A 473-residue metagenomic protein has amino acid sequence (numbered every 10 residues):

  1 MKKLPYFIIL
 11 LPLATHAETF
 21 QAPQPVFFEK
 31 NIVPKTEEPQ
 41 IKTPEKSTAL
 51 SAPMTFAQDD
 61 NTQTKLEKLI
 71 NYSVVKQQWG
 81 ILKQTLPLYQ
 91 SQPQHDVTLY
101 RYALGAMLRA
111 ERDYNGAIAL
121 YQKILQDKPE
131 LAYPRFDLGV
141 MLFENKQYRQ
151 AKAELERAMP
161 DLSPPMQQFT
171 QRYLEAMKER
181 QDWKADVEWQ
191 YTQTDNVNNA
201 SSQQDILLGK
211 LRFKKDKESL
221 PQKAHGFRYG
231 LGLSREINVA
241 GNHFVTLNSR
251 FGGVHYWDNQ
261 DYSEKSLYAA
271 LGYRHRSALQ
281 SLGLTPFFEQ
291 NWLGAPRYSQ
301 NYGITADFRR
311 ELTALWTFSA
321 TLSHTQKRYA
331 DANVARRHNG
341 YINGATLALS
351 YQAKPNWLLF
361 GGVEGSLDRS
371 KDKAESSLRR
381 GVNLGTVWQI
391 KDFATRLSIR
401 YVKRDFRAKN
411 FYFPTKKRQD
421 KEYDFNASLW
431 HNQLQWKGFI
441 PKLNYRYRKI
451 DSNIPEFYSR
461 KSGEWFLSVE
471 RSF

Functional and structural regions predicted by a protein language model:
M1-T19: Gram-negative bacterial Sec-dependent N-terminal signal peptides
E18-T55, T62, I70-W79, K83-P87 (+3 more regions): Gram-negative and organellar
D60-T64, L99, N115: Amphipathic alpha-helical repeat elements characteristic of tetratricopeptide repeat
S91-Q94, P160: Alpha-solenoid HEAT/Armadillo repeat architecture
D96-V97, M166: Residue-level recognition of alpha-helical structural elements
